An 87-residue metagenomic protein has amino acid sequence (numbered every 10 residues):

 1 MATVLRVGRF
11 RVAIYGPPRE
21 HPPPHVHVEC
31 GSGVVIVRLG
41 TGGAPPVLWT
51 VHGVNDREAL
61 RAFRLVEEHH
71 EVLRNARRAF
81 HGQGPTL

Functional and structural regions predicted by a protein language model:
M1-P24: Short, charged/polar N-terminal "headpieces" of proteins
A2, G16, E29, A59-A62 (+1 more regions): Functionally constrained cores in energy, signaling, and assembly domains
V4, P45-W49, H69: Generic preference for hydrophobic/aromatic residues in regular secondary structure cores
V12-P17, I36, G40, L73-A79: Broad hydrophobic/π-residue packing in well-ordered secondary structure
P17-D56: A short, structured beta-strand/loop element
V54-L87: C-terminal structural segments of small proteins and small subunits
